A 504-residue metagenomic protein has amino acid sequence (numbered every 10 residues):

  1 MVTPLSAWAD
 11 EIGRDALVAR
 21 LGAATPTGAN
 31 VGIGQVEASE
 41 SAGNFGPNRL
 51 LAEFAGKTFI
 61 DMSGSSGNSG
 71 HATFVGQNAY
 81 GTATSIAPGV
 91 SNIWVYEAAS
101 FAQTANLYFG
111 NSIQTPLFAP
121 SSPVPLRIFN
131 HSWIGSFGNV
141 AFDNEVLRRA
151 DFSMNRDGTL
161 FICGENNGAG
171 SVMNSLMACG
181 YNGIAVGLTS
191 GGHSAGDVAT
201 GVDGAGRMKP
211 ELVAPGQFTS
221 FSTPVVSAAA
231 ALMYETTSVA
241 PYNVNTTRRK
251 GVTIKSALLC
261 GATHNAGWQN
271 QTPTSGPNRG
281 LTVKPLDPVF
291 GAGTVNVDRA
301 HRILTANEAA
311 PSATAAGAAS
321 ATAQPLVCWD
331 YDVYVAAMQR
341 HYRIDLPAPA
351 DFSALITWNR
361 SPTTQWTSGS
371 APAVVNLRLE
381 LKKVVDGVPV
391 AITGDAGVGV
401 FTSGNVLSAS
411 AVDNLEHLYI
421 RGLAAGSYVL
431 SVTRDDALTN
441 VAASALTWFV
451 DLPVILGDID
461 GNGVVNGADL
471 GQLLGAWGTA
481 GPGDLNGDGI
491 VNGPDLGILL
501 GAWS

Functional and structural regions predicted by a protein language model:
W8-F109, S122-F129, S136-D143, N155-L160 (+6 more regions): Subtilisin-like serine protease catalytic core
R20, R279-L377, K383, A445-V454: Secreted peptidase-domain scaffold signal
N106-P123, S238-N245, R249, A266-P285 (+2 more regions): Surface-exposed intrinsically disordered loops and tails
E145-R148, I459-A480, D488-S504: Alpha-helical segments with a strong preference for the paired helices of cellulosomal dockerin domains
N167-Y181: Glycine-rich, charge-decorated loop segments at or immediately adjacent to ligand/cofactor-binding or catalytic sites
L212, A229-M233: Alpha-helical metal-binding/catalytic segments enriched in His/Glu/Asp
K250-K255, A309, R340-Y342, S370-A373 (+2 more regions): C-terminal edge strands of extracellular/lumenal beta-sandwich accessory domains
